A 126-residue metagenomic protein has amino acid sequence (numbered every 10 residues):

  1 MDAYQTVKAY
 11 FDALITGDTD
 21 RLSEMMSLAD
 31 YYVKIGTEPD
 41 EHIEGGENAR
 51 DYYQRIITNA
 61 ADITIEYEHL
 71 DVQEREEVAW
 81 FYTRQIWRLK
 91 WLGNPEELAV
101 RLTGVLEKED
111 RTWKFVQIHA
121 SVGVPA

Functional and structural regions predicted by a protein language model:
M1-Y31, A126: Short, low-complexity N-terminal intrinsically disordered segments enriched in polar/charged residues
Y10, A79-W87: Short, well-ordered beta-strand segments in beta-rich or mixed alpha/beta enzyme and ligand-binding folds
T19-E74: A solvent-exposed, acidic/Ser-Thr-rich amphipathic alpha-helical stretch
Y67, E76-V78, D110: Residue-level signal for tight coil/turn positions that link beta-strands
Y67-V72, Q85-W87, R101-E107, A120: Hydrophobic/aromatic beta-strand elements that line small-molecule binding cavities or substrate pockets in beta-rich
R88-P95: Short, cysteine-centered beta-strand-loop-beta hairpins and adjacent loop/turn segments enriched in charged/polar
E97-A126: Short beta-strand edge/turn micro-motifs at domain boundaries
